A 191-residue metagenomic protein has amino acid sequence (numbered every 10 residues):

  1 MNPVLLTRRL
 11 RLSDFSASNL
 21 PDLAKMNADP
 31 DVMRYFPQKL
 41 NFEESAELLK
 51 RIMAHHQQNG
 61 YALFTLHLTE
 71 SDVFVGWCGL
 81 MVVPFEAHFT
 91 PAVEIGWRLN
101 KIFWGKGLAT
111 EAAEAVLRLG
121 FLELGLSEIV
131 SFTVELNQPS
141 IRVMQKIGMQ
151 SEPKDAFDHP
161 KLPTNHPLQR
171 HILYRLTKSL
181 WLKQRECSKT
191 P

Functional and structural regions predicted by a protein language model:
M1-R34, H67-P191: Acyl-donor (CoA/ACP) binding surface of acyl/acetyltransferases
D31-I52, A62-F64: Conserved GNAT-fold acetyl-CoA-binding loop/helix
H55-N59: Short loop/turn motifs at secondary-structure junctions and domain boundaries
